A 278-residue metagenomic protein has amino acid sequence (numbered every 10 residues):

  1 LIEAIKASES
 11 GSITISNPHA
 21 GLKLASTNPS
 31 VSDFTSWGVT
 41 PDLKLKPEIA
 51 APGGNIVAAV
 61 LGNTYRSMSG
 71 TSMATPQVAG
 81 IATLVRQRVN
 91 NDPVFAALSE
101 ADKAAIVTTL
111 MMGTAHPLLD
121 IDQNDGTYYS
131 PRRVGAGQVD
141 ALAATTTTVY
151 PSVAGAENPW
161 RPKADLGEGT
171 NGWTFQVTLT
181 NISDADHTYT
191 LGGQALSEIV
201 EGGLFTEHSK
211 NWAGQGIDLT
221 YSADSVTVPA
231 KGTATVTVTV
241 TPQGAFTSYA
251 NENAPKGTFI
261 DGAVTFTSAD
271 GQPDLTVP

Functional and structural regions predicted by a protein language model:
L1-P278: Loop-rich non-cytosolic ectodomains and luminal regions
